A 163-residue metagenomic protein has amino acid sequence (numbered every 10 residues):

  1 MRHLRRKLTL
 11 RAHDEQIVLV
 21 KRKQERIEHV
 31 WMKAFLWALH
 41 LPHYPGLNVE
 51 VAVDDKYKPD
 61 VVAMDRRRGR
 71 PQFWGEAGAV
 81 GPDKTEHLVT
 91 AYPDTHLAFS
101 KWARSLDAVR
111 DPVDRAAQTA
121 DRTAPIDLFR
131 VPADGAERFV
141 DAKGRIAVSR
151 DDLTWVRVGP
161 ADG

Functional and structural regions predicted by a protein language model:
K7-V53: Acidic-basic catalytic patches of nuclease active cores, encompassing PD-(D/E)XK and other metal-cofactor nuclease
M32, D55-Y57, M64: Terminal alpha-helical anchor/extension segments at protein ends
A52, G75-G78, S100-A103: Short His-Asn-centered micro-motif
K56-K58, R68-R70, Y92: Short connector loops at helix/strand junctions that flank enzyme active sites, especially segments positioning acidic
V61-A63, G69-H87: Conserved catalytic cores of phosphodiester-cleaving nucleases, focusing on short active-site segments
Q72-W74, P93-K101, T123-L128: Hydrophobic beta-strand segments of well-ordered beta-sheets in folded domains
K84-A91, P112: A short acidic, amphipathic alpha-helical/loop segment
D107-G163: Domain-level recognition of nuclease-like catalytic cores that cleave nucleotide substrates
